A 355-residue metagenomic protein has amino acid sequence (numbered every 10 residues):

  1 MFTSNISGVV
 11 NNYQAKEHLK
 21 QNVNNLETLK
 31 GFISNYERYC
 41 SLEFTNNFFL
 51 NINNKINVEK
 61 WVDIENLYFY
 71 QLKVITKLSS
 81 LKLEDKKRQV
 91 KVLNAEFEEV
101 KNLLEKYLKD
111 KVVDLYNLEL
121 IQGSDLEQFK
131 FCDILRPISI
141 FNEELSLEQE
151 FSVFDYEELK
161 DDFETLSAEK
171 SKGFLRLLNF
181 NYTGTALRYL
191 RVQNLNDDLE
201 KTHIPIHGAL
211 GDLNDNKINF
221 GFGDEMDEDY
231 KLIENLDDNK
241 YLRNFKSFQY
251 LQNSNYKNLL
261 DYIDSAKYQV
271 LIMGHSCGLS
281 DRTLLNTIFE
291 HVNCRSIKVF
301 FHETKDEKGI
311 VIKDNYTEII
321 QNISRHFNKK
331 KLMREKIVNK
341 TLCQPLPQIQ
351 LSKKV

Functional and structural regions predicted by a protein language model:
M1, L259-V355: SIR2/sirtuin-family catalytic core signature
F2-L251: Extended, H/D-rich, highly charged conserved domains that either
K160, T183, N253-K257, R282-L285: Short, well-ordered alpha-helical scaffold segments within catalytic/effector domains
F163-S167, F174, Y256-Y262, N286-T287: Generic recognition of flexible, low-complexity loop/linker segments
